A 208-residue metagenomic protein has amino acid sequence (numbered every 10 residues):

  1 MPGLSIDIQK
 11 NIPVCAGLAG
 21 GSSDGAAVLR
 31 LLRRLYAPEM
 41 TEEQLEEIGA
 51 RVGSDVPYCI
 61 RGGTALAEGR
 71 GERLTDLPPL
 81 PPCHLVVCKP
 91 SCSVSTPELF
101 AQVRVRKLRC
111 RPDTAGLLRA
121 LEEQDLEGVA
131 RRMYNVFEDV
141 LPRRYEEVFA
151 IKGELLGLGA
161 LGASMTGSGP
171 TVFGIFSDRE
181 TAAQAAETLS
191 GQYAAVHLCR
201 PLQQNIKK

Functional and structural regions predicted by a protein language model:
L4-G17, G159-A163: Short pre-catalytic strand/loop immediately N-terminal to key active-site residues, enriched for Gly-Thr
A16-E42: DPxDG-like acidic metal-binding loop motif
T41-V52, M133, A183-E187: Short, well-structured alpha-helical segments that form the helix of a local strand-helix-strand
R61, L66-G162, S177-A183, E187-S190 (+2 more regions): Conserved, helical-rich catalytic subdomain that frames metal- and/or nucleotide-binding sites in enzyme alpha/beta
P170-T171: Conserved glycine-rich beta-strand-loop-beta hairpin in the small C-terminal domain of fold type I
